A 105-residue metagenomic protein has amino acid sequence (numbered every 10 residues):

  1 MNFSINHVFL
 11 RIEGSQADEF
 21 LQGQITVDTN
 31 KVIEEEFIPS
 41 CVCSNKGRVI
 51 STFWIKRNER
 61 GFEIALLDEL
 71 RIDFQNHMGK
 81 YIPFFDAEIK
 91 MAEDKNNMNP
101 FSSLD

Functional and structural regions predicted by a protein language model:
M1-D105: Basic, glycine/lysine-rich polyanion-binding surfaces/domains
